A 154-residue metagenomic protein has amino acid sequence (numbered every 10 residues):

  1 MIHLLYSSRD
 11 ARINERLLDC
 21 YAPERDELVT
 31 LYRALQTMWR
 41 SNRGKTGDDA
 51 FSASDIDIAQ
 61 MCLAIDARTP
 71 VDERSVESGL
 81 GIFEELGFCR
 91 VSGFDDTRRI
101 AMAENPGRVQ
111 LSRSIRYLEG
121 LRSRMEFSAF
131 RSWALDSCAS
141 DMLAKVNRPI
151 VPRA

Functional and structural regions predicted by a protein language model:
M1-A154: C-terminal helicase lobe
